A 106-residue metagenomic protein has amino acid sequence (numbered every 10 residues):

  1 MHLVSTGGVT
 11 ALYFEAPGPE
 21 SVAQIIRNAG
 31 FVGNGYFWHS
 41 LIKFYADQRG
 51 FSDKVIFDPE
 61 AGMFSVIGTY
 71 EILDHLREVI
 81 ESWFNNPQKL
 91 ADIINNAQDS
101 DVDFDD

Functional and structural regions predicted by a protein language model:
M1-D106: Structured alpha/beta or helical-core interaction and ligand-binding surfaces enriched in interleaved
